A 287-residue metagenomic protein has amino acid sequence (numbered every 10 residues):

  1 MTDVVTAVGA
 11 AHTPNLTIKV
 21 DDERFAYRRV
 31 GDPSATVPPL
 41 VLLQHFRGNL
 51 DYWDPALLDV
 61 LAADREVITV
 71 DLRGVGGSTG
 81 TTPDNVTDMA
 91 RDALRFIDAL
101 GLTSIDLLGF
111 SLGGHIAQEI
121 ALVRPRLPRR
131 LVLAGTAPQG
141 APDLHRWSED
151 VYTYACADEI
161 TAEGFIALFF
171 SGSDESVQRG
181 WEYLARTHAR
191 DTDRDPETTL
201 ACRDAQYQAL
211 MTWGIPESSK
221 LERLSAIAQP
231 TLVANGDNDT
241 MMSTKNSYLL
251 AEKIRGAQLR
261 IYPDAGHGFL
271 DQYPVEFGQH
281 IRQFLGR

Functional and structural regions predicted by a protein language model:
E23-T79: Conserved HGGG/HGGXW glycine-rich cap/lid loop of the alpha/beta-hydrolase fold
I68-L108, Q279: Active-site loop/oxyanion-hole signature of alpha/beta-hydrolase fold enzymes
G109, G113, A117: Gly/Ala-rich beta-loop-alpha elbow adjacent to hydrolase catalytic centers
L122, R129-T161: Flexible "cap/lid" loop of the alpha/beta hydrolase fold
R194-K220: Hydrophobic, aromatic-rich cap/lid helix
I227, V233-N235: Short beta-strand/loop motif that positions the catalytic acidic residue of the alpha/beta-hydrolase fold
T240-N246: Conserved alpha/beta-hydrolase "acid-adjacent" motif
A257-R287: Catalytic active-site module of serine/aspartate enzymes centered on a nucleophile-bearing elbow/loop
